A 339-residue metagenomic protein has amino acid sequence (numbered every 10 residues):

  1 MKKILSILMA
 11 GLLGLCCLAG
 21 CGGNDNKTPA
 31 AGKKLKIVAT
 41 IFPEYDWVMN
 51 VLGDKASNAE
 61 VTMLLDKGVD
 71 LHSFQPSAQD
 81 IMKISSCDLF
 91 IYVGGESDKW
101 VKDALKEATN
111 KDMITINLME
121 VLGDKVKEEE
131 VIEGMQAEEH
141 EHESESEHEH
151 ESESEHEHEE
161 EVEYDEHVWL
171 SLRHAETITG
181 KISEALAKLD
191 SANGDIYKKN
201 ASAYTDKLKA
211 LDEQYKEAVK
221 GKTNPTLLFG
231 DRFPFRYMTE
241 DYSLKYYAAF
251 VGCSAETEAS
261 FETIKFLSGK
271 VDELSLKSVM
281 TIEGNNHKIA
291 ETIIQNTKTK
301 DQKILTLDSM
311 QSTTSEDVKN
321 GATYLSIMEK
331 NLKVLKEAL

Functional and structural regions predicted by a protein language model:
M1-A19: Sec-dependent bacterial lipoprotein signal peptides
M9, G20-L339: Extracytoplasmic metal-acquisition and chelation regions
